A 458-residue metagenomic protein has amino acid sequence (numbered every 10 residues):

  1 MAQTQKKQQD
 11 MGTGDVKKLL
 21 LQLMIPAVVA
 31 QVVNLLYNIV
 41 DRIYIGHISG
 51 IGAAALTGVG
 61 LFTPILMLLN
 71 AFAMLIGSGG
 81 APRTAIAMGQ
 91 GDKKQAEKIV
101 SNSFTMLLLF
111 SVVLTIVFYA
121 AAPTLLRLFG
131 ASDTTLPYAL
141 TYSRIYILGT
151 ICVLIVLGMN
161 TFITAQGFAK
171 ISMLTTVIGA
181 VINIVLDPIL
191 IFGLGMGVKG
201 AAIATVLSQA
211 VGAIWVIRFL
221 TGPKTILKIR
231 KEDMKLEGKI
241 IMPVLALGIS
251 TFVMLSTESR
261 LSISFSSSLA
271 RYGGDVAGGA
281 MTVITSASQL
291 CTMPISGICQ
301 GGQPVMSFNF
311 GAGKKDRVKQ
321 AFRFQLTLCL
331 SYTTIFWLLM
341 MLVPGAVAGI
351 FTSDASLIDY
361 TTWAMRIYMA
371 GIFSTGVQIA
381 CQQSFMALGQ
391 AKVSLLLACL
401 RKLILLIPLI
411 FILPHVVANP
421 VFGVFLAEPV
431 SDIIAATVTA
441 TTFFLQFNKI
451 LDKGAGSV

Functional and structural regions predicted by a protein language model:
M1-P26, T84-I151, G195-G248, M306-G371 (+1 more regions): Short alpha-helical transmembrane segments in multi-pass integral membrane proteins
M11-I51, P64-G79, R83, L108-T115 (+6 more regions): N-terminal transmembrane alpha-helices
Q22, I45-M67, T134-Y138, V198-K199 (+6 more regions): Interfacial/gating helices of multi-pass transporter permease domains
Q22-D41, I145, G179, S208-G212 (+4 more regions): Transmembrane helical elements of multi-pass membrane transporters/channels
A27, Q31, I43, P82 (+16 more regions): Transmembrane alpha-helix boundary and packing residues in multipass membrane permease domains and related
V32, L36-T57, L126-D133, I189-M196 (+6 more regions): Helix-terminus/linker motif at the lipid-water interface of multi-pass membrane proteins
L56-I116, V153-S172, A280-L338, L342-P344 (+1 more regions): Small-residue-rich hydrophobic transmembrane alpha-helices
G77, Y146-T164, S172-A180, A201-I214 (+4 more regions): Short runs within selected transmembrane alpha-helices of multi-pass transporters and secretion channels
